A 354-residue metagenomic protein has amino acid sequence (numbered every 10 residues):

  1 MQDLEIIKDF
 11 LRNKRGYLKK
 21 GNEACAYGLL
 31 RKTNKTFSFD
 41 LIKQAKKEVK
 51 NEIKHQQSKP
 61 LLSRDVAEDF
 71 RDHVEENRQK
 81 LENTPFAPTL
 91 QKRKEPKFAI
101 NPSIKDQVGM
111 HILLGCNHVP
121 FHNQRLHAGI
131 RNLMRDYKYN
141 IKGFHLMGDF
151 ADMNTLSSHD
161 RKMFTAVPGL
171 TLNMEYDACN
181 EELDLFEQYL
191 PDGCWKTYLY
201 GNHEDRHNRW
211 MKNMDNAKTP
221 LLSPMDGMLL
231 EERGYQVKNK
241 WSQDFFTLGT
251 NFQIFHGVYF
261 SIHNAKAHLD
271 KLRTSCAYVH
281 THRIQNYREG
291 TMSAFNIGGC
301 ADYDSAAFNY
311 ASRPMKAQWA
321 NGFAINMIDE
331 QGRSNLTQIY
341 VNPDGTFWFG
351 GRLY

Functional and structural regions predicted by a protein language model:
M1-K20: Short, amphipathic alpha-helical "recognition" segments used to contact nucleic acids or chromatin
L18, Y27-N51: Short, basic interhelical loop/turn and adjoining N-cap of the next helix at nucleic-acid- or acidic-partner-contacting
K43-Y139, F246, R352-Y354: Basic, amphipathic N-terminal segments that precede the first structured/catalytic domain
F98-A99, L114, V119-E231: Core catalytic region of metal-dependent phosphoesterases/phosphodiesterases, especially metallo-beta-lactamase-like
I104-Q107, R135-N140, L190-D192, L230 (+3 more regions): Flexible, charged surface loops at secondary-structure boundaries
G109-H111, K142-H145, F252-Q253, S275-A277: Structural motif
K218-N251: Metallo-beta-lactamase
N251-G350: Conserved beta-sheet core of the metallophosphoesterase superfamily
